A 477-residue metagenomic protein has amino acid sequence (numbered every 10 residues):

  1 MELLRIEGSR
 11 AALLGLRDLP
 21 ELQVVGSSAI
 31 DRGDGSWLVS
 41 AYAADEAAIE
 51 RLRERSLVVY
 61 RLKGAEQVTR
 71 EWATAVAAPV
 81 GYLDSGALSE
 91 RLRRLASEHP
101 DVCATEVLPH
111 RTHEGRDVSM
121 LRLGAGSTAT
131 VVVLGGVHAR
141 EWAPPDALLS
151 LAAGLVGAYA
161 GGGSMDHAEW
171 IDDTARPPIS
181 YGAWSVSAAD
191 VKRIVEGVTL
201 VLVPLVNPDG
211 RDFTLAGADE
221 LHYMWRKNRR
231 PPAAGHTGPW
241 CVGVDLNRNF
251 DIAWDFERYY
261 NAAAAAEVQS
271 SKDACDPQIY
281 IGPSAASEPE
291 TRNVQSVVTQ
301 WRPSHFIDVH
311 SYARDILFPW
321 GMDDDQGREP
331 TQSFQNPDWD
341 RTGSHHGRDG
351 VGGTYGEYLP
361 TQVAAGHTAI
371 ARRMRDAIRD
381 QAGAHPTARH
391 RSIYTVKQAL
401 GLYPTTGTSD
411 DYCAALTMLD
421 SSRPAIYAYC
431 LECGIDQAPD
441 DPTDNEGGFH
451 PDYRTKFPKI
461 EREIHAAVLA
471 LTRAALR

Functional and structural regions predicted by a protein language model:
M1-R477: M14 metallocarboxypeptidase catalytic domain recognition
